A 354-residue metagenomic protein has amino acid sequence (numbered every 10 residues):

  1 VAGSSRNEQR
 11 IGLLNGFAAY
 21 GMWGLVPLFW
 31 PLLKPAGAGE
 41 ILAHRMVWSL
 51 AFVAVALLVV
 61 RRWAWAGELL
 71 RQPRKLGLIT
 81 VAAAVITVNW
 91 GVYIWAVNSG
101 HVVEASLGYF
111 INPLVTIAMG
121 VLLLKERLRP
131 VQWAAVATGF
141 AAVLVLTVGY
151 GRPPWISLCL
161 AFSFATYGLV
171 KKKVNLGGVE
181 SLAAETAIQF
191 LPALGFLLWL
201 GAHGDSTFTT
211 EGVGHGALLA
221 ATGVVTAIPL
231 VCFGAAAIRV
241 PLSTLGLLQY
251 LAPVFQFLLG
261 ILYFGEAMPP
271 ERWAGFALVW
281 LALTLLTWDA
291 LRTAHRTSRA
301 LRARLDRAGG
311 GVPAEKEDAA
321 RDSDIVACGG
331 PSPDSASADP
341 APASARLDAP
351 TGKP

Functional and structural regions predicted by a protein language model:
A2, L50-P73, G139-P153, F190-G214 (+2 more regions): Membrane-interface helix-cap regions at the ends of transmembrane helices in multi-pass membrane proteins
A2, V148-G149, P153, Y250-C328 (+2 more regions): C-terminal-most transmembrane helix of multi-pass membrane proteins
I11-A19, W65-V92, W155-C159, T207-I228 (+2 more regions): Loop-to-transmembrane-helix transition segments
G24, L28-P31, A36, L50-V53 (+3 more regions): Transmembrane alpha-helical segments that form core, pore/gating elements of small-molecule transporters/exporters
G39-V88, V115, S163, A184-G201 (+1 more regions): Transmembrane alpha-helices of multi-pass small-molecule transport proteins
V53, V131-T147, L158-F162, E271-A290: Hydrophobic transmembrane alpha-helices of multi-pass small-molecule transport proteins
W95, N112-V131, V254-W273: C-terminal transmembrane-helix exit sites in multi-pass transporters
L107-I111, G178-I188, A227-L262: Helix-helix packing/entry segments at the starts of transmembrane helices
